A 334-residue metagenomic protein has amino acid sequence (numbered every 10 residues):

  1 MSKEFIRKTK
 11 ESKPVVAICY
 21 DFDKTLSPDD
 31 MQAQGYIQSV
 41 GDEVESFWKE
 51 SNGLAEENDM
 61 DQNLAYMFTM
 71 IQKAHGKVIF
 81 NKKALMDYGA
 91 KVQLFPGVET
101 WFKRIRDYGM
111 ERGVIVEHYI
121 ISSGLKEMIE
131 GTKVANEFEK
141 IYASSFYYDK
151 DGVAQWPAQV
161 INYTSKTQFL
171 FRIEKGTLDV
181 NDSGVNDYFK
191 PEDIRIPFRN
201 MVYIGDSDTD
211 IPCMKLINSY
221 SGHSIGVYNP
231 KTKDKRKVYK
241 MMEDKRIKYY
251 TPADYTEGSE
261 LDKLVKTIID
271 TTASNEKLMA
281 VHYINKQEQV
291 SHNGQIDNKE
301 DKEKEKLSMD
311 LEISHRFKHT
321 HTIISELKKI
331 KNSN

Functional and structural regions predicted by a protein language model:
M1-S2, I196: Short linear interaction motifs
S2-K150, M241: Alpha-helical substrate-recognition element adjacent to the catalytic core
V40, T272, L327-K331: Generic structural signal for hydrophobic core residues of well-folded globular domains
E43, N81, T132, P197 (+2 more regions): Helix N-terminus capping/helix-initiation residues
P96-Y119, S123-H321: C-terminal cap/substrate-recognition subdomain and adjoining C-terminal extension of metal-dependent phosphatase-like
R316-N334: Extended alpha-helical scaffolding segments
